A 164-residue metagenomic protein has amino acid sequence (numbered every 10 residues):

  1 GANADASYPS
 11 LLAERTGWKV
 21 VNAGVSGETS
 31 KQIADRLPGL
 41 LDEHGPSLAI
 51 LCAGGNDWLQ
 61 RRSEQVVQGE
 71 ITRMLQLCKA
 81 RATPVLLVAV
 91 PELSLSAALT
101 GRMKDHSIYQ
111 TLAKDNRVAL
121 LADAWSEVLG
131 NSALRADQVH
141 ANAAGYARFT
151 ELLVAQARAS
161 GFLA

Functional and structural regions predicted by a protein language model:
G1-A6: Glycine- and acidic-residue-enriched helix-capping/strand-helix junction motifs
S10, E14-R15, A34-A164: Alpha-helical cap/lid subdomain in secreted, periplasmic, or secretory-pathway luminal O-acyl-processing enzymes
W18-T29: A short beta-strand-loop structural module common to alpha/beta enzyme folds
